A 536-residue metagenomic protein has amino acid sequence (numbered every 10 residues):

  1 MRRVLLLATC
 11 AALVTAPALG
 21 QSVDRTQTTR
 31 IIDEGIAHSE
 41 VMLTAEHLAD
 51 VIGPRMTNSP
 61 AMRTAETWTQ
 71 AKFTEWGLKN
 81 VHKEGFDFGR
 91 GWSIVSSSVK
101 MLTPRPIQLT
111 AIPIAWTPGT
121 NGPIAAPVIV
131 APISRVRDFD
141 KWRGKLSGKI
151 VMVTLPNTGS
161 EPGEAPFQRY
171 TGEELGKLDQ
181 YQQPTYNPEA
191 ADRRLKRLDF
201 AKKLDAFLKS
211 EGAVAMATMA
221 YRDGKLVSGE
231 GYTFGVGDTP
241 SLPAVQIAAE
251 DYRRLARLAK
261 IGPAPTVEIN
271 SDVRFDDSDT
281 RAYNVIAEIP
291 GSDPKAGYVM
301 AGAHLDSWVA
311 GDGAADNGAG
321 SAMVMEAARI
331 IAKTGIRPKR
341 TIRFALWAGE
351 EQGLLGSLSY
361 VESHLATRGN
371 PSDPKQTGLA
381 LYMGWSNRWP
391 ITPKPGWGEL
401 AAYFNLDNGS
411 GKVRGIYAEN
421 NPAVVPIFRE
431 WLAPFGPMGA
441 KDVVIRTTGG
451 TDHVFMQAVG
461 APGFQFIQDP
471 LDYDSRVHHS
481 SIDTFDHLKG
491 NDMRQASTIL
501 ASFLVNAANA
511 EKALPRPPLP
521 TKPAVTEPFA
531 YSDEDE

Functional and structural regions predicted by a protein language model:
M1-A8: Bacterial N-terminal signal peptides that target proteins for export
T15-P17: N-terminal signal peptide c-region/cleavage motif recognized by signal peptidases
L19-M62, A71, W76, G229 (+3 more regions): N-terminal hydrophobic or amphipathic helices/low-complexity stretches enriched in small/hydrophobic/Pro/Gly
S22-Q27, E46, D50-T185: Noncatalytic luminal/extracellular "stalk/propeptide" segments of secretory-pathway proteins
R25-Q27, Q108-A111, W116-K141, F234-A314 (+1 more regions): Soluble metallo-hydrolase cores and metallopeptidase-like ectodomains found primarily in the secretory/periplasmic
T28-I36, D50-A61, S97, A115 (+14 more regions): Second-shell loop/turn segments in exported
I36, P104-Q108, N121, A126 (+7 more regions): Metal-dependent peptidase/peptidase-like ectodomains
N187-L198, K202-D205, K209-S210, A215 (+5 more regions): Active-site-adjacent substrate-binding region of metalloamidase/peptidase-like peptide-processing proteins
